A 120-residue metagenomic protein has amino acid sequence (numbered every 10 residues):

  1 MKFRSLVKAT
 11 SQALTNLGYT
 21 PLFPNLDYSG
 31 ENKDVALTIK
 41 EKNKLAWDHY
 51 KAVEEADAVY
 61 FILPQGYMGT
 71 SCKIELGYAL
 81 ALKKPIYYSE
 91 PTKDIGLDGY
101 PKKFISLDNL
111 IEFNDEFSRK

Functional and structural regions predicted by a protein language model:
M1-K120: Conserved catalytic or regulatory cores that recognize and/or transform ribose-phosphate-containing ligands
